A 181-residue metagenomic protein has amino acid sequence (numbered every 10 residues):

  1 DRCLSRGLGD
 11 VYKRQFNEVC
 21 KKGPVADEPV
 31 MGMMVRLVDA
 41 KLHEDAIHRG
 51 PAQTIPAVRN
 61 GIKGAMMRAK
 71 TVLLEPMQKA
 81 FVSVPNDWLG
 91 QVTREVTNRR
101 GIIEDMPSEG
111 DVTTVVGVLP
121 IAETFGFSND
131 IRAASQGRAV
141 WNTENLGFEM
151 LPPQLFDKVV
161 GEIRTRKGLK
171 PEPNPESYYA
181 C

Functional and structural regions predicted by a protein language model:
D1-Y12: Single conserved hydrophobic/aromatic residue that forms the stacking wall/gate of nucleotide- or nucleobase-binding
R6, D45-R49, V116-V118: Short, contiguous acidic/charged loop-to-helix segments that flank catalytic cores in large enzymes
D10-N17, R59-K63, G90, R94 (+1 more regions): A broad, structural surface signal
R14-V25, D39, N60-V72, N98 (+1 more regions): Conserved helix-loop functional segments at active or binding sites
K22-G32, R68-Q78, M106, W141-N142: Flexible, glycine/charged-enriched surface loops at secondary-structure junctions
V30, M34-K41: Beta-strand-rich non-transmembrane domains
D39-M77, F81, N86, G90: Glycine- and Gly-Pro-enriched alpha-helical subdomains that act as flexible, kink-prone "lid/hinge" or packing modules
E75-C181: Charged, surface-exposed alpha-helical interface/stalk elements
